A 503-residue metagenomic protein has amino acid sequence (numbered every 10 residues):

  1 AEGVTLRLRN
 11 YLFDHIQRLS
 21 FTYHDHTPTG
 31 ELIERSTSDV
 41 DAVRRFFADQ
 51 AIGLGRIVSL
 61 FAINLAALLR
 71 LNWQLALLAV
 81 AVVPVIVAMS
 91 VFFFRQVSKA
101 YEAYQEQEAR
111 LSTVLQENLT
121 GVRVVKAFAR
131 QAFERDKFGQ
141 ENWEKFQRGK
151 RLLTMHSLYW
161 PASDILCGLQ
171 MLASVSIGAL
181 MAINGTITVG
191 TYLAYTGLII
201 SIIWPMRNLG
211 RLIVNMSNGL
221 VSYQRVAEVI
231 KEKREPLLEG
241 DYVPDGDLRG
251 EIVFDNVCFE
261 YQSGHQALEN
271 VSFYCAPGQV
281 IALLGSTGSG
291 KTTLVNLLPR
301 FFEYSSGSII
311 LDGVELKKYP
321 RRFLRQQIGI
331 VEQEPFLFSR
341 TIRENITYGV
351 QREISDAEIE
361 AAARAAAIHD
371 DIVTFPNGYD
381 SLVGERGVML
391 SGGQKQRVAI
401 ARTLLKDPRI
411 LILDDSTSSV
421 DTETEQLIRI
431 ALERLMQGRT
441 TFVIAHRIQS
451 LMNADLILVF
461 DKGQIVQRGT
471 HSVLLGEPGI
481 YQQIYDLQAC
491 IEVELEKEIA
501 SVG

Functional and structural regions predicted by a protein language model:
E2, T22, G30, E34 (+5 more regions): Short active-site loops of ABC-family nucleotide-binding domains
G3, R7, R70, A88-R110: Cytoplasmic juxtamembrane "membrane-exit" helices immediately C-terminal to transmembrane segments
I16, F138, F254-N256: Conserved catalytic Walker-motif region of ABC-type ATPase nucleotide-binding domains
F21-T22, S38-F47, A51, G55 (+7 more regions): An intracellular "coupling" helix at the cytosolic face of ABC transporter transmembrane type-1 domains
A67-A81, S90, R151-Q224, V229-I230: Helix-loop-helix
L238, D245-G503: ABC-type nucleotide-binding domain
